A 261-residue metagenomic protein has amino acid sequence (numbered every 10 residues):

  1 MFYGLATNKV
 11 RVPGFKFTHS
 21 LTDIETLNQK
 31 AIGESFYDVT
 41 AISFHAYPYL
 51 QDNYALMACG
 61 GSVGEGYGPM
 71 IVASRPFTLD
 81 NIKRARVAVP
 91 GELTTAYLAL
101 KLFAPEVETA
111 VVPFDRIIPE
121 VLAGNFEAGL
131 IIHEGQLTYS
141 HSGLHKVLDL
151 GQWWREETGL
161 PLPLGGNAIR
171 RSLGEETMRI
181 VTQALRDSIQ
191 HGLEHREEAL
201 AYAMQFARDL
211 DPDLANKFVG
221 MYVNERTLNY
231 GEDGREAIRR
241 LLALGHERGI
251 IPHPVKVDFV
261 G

Functional and structural regions predicted by a protein language model:
M1-K9, T22, G68-A128, E134 (+1 more regions): Bilobed "Venus flytrap"/periplasmic-binding protein-like clamshell domains and structurally analogous long
D23-E25, A31-P48, P113-F114, I131-L137: Beta->alpha turn/N-cap motifs
A31-G33, V121-L122, V181, G245: Hydrophobic residues within well-ordered alpha-helices
Y54-G61, R86: A structural signal for short loop-to-beta-strand junctions that line the ligand-binding cleft of periplasmic/secreted
A58-L79, E156-S172: Hydrophobic/proline-rich hinge and linker segments of small-molecule sensing/allosteric domains, predominantly
D115-Q205: Pocket-lining segment of extracytoplasmic ligand-binding domains
G174-L244: Secondary-structure end/capping motifs
L244-G261: Conserved C-terminal helix/tail region of periplasmic/extracytoplasmic solute-binding proteins
